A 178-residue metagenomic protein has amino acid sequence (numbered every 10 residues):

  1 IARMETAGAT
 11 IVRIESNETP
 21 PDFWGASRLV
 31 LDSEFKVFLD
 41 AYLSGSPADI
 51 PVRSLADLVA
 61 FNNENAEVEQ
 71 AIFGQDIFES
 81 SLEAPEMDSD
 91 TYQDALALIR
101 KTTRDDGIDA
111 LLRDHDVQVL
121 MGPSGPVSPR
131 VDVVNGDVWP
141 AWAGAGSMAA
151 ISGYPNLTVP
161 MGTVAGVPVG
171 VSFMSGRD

Functional and structural regions predicted by a protein language model:
I1-D49: Gly/Ser-rich, acidic/histidine-flanked active-site/gating loops
A2-R3, D22-F23, L55-D76, D105-L112 (+1 more regions): Phosphate-binding glycine-rich loops and adjacent basic patches that engage nucleotide phosphates, nucleic-acid
A9-E15, D49-A56, V119, L157: Acidic/polar loop patches that form or flank catalytic/metal-binding clefts of enzymes that bind anionic ligands
T19-W24, L29, L58, D76 (+4 more regions): Generic alpha-helix detector with strongest preference for long hydrophobic helices that associate with membranes
A26, F73, V134-G136: Surface-exposed beta-strand edges and their flanking turn/coil or helix-capping segments
S33-R104, P160-P168: Short helix-loop capping/hinge segments that flank enzyme active sites or metal/cofactor-binding pockets
E79-D178: Glycine-rich, small-residue loops and helix-cap segments that act as flexible hinges at active-site edges
